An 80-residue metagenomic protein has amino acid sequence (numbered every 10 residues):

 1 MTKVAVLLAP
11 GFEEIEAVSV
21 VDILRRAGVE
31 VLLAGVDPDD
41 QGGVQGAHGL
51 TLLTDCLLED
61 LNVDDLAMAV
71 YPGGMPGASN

Functional and structural regions predicted by a protein language model:
M1-N80: Extended, subdomain-level signal for the structured scaffold at the beginning of enzyme domains
